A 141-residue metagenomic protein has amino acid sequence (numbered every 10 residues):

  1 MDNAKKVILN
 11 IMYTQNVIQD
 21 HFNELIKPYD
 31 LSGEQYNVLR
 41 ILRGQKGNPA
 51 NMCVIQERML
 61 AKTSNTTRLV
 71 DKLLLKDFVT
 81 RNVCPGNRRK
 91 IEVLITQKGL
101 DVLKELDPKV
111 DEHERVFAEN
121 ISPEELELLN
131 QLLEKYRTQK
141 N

Functional and structural regions predicted by a protein language model:
M1, P123-N141: C-terminal regulatory/oligomerization modules of transcriptional regulators
M1-Y29: N-terminal leader segment of winged-helix/HTH proteins
N10, N37-I41, D101, L128: Pre-recognition alpha-helix immediately N-terminal to the DNA-recognition helix within helix-turn-helix or winged-helix
D20-K62: N-terminal helix-turn-helix DNA-binding core of bacterial DNA-binding proteins
M52, V70-D71: Short, hydrophobic-biased segments on the C-terminal half of alpha helices that form "recognition helices"
D71-L128: Charged, amphipathic alpha-helical coiled-coil/dimerization segments
